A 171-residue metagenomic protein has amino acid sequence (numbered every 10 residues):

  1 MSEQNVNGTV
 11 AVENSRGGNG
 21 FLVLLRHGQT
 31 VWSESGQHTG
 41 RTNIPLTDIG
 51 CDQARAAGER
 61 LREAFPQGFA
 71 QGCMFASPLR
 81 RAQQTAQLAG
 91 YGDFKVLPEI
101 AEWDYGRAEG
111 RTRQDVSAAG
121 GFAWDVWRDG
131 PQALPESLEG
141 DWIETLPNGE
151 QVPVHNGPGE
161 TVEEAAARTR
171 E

Functional and structural regions predicted by a protein language model:
M1-S15: Actinobacteria-biased recognition of intrinsically disordered, low-complexity terminal regions
A11-V12, R16-G17, A57-D125, Q132: Phosphate-coordination/substrate-recognition cap region in phosphate-metabolizing enzymes
G17-G18, T39: Short, solvent-exposed coil/turn segments
N19-H27: Short, hydrophobic/glycine-enriched beta-strand segments
Q29-A86, H155-R170: Loop-to-helix element that buttresses phosphate recognition and phosphoryl-transfer chemistry
H38, L46, W103-Y105, W127: Short clusters of hydrophobic/aromatic residues that line enzyme substrate/ligand-binding pockets
G121-E164: Short glycine/proline- and acidic residue-enriched helix-loop micro-motifs that form flexible lids or anion-recognition
